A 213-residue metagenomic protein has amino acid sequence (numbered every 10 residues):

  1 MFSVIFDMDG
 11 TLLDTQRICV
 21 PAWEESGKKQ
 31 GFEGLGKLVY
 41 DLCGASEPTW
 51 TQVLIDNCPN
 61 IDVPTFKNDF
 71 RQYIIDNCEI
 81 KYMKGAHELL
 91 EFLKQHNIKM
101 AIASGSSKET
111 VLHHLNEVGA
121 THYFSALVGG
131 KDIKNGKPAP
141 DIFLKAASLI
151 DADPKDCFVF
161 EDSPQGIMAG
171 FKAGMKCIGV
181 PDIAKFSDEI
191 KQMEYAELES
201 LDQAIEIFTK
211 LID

Functional and structural regions predicted by a protein language model:
M1-F2, E91-K94, S107-K108, L112-D213: Asp-based, Mg2+/Mn2+-dependent phosphohydrolase catalytic module
M1-Y40: Active-site neighborhood of HAD-like aspartate-dependent phosphohydrolases
T11, S104-S106: Conserved phosphate-coupling serine/threonine residues in phosphotransfer and NTP-handling enzymes
I18, L42-S46, F70, K84-G85 (+3 more regions): Short beta->alpha linker loops
E25-Q30, L89-I98: A short, Lys/Arg-enriched amphipathic alpha-helix followed by its capping loop at the start of a domain
S26-G27, S46-N60, H114, A146-A147: Helix-loop "lid/cap" segments that line or gate small-molecule binding pockets
F32, N60-I61, A120, A152: Helix N-cap/coil-helix junction residues
E33, Q52-E88, H96: Metal-dependent phosphoesterase signature
